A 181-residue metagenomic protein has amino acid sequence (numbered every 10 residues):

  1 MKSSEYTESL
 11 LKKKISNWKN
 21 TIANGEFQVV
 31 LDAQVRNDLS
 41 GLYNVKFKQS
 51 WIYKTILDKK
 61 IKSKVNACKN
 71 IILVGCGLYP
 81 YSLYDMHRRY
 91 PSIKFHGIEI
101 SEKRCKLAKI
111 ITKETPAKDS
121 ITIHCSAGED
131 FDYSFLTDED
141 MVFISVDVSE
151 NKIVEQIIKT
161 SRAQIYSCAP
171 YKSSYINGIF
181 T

Functional and structural regions predicted by a protein language model:
M1-N66: S-adenosyl-L-methionine
A67-Y79: Conserved class I S-adenosyl-L-methionine
L78-P91: Conserved SAM-binding loop of SAM-dependent methyltransferases across substrates and taxa, primarily the Class I
K94-E99: Conserved SAM-binding motif I beta-strand of class I
S101-K103: Conserved SAM/SAH-binding beta-strand->alpha-helix loop
A108-K109: Conserved SAM-binding loop
P116-G128: Conserved SAM-binding strand-loop segment of SAM-dependent methyltransferases
N151-T181: C-terminal substrate-binding/active-site "lid" region of AdoMet-derived donor-dependent transferases
